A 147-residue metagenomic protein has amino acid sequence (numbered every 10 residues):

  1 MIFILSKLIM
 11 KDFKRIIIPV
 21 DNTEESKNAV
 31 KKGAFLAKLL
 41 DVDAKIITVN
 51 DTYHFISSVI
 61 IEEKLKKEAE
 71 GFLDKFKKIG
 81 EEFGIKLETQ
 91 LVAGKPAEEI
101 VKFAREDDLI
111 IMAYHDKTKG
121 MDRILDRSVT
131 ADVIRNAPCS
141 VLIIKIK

Functional and structural regions predicted by a protein language model:
M1-K7, D107-K147: Gly/Ser-rich helix-loop-strand patches that form or flank binding pockets for ribonucleotide-derived cofactors
L5-I9, E81-I110: Structural beta-alpha unit
I9-V59: Small/aliphatic-rich secondary-structure junction motif
A34, E98, A131: Active-site phosphate/pyrophosphate- and oxyanion-stabilizing loops and adjacent acidic/basic residues in soluble
K45-I47, E88-V92, L142: General small-molecule cofactor/ligand-binding pocket signal
V59-L65, K119-G120, I124: Short glycine-enriched, charge-decorated loop/helix-capping segments at active-site entrances that position
E62-D74: Short, surface-exposed alpha-helical segments at coil->helix boundaries
